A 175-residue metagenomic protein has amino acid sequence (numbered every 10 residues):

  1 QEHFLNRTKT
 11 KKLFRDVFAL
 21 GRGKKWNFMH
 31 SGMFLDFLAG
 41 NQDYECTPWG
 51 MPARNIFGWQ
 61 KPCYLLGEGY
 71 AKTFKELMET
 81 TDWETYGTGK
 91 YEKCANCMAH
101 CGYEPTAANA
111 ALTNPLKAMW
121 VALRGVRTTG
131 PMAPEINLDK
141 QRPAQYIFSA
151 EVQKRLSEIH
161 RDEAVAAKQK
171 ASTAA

Functional and structural regions predicted by a protein language model:
Q1-P48, I56, K61, L65 (+5 more regions): Radical SAM enzyme [4Fe-4S]-AdoMet core and its adjacent flexible, acidic and glycine-rich loops/tails across
K24, F28, E84, C101-E104 (+1 more regions): Short secondary-structure junctions and interdomain/linker hinges
D43, C63-A111: Membrane-interface junctions of multi-pass transporters
P48-W49, C94: Active-site lining segments that contact anionic ligands and/or coordinate catalytic metals
G89-C101, L123-R155: Short Fe-S-cluster ligation motifs
A110-V121: Short cysteine/histidine-rich metal-coordination sites, predominantly Zn2+-binding motifs
